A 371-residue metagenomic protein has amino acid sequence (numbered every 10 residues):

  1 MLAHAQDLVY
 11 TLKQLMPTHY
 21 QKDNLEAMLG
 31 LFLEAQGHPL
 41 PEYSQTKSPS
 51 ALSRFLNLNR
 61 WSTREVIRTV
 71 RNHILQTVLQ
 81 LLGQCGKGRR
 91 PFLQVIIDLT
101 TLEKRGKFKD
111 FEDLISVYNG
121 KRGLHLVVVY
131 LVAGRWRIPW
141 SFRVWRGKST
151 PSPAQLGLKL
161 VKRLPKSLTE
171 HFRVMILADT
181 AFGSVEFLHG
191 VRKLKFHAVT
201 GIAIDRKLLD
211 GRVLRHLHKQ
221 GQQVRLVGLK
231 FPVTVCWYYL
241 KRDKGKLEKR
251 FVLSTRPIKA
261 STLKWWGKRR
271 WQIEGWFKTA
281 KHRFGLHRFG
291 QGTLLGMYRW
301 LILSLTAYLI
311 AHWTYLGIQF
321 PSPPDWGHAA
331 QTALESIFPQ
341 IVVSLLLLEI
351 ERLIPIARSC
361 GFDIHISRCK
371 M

Functional and structural regions predicted by a protein language model:
M1-E26, G88-L93, K104, G134-M371: Single, function-defining residue in the core of a domain
M1-R68: Gly/serine-rich nucleotide phosphate-binding loop at the start of the catalytic core of nucleotide/ADP-ribose-handling
G37, N57-R60, I74, G83 (+3 more regions): Short, flexible coil/linker elements and helix-boundary hinge sites characteristic of intrinsically disordered
H38, K47-A51, W61-H73, L124 (+2 more regions): Generic alpha-helix structural propensity
N57-G134: Active-site-proximal, Lys/Arg-enriched surface segment that forms a nucleic-acid-binding/basic interface patch
